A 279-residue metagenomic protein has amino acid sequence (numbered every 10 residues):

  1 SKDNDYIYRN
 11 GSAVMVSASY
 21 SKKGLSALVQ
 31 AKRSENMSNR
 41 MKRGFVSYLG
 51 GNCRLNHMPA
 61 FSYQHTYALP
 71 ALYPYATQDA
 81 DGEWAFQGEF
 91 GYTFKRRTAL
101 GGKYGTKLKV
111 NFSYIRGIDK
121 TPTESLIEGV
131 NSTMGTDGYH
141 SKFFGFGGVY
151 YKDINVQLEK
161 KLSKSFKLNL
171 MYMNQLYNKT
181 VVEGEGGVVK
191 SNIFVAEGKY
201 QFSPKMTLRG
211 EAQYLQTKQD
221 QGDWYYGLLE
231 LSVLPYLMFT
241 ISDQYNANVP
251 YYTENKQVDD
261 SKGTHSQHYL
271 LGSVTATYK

Functional and structural regions predicted by a protein language model:
S1-K279: Exposed, low-structure sequence patches enriched in small/polar residues
